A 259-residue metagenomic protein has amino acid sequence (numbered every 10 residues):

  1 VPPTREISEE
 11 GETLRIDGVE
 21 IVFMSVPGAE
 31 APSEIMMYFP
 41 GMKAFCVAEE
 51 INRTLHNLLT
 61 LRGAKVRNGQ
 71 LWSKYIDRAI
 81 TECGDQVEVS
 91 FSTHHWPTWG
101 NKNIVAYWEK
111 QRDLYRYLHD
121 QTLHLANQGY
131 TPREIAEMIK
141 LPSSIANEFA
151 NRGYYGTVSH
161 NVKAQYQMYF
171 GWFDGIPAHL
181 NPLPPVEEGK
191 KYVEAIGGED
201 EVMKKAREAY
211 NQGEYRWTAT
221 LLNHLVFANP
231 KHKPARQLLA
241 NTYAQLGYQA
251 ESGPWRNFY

Functional and structural regions predicted by a protein language model:
V1, T81-V89, W96-Y259: Accessory terminal helices/loops
P2, G11-T13, E20-Q128: Metallo-beta-lactamase
